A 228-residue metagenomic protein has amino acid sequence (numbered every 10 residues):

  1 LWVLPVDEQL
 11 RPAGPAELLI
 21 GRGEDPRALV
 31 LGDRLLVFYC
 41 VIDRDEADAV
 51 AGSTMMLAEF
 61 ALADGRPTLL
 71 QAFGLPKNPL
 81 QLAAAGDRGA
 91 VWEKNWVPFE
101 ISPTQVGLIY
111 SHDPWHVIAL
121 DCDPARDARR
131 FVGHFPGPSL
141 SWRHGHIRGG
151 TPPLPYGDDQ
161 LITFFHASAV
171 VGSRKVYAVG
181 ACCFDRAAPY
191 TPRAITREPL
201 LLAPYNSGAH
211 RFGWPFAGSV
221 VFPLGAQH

Functional and structural regions predicted by a protein language model:
L1-G21, V30-G145, P155-F216: Beta-rich carbohydrate-recognition and catalytic domains
R22-R27, K94-V97, G149-P152, F222-A226: Beta-propeller and closely related beta-sheet repeat lectin domains
C183-R186, L224-H228: Short basic/hydrophobic patches in alpha-helices and adjacent helix-turn junctions that form amphipathic surface motifs
